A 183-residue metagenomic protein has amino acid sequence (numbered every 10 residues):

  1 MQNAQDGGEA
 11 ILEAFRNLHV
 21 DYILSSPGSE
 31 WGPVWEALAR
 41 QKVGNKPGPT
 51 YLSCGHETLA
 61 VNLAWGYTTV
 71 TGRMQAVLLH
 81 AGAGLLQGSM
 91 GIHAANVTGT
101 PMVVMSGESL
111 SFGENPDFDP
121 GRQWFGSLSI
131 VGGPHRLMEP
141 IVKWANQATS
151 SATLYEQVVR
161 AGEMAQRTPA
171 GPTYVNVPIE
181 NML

Functional and structural regions predicted by a protein language model:
M1-L183: N-terminal alpha/beta PP-like core and its mobile active-site loop of ThDP/TPP-dependent enzymes
